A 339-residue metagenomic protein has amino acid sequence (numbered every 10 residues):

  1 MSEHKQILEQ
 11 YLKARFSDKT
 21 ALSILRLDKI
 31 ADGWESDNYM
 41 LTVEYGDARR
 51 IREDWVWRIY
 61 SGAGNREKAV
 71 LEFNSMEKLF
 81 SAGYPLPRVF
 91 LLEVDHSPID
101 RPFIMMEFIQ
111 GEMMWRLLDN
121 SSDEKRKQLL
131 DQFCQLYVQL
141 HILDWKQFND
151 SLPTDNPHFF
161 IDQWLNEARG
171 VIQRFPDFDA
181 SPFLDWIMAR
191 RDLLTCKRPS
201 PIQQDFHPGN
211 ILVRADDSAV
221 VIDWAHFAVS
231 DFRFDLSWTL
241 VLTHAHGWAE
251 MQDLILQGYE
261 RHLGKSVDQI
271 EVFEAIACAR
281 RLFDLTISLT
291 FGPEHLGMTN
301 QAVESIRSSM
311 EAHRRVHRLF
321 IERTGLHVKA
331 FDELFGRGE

Functional and structural regions predicted by a protein language model:
E3-A21, V94-S97, D131, I142-Q204 (+4 more regions): An alpha-helical support segment within catalytic cores of ATP-dependent transferases
A21-D28: Conserved N-terminal boundary motif of the eukaryotic protein kinase catalytic domain
D28-D155, D177-F178: ATP-binding pocket architecture of kinase catalytic cores
A31-V43, D47-I51, I187-F234: Active-site acidic catalytic loop and adjacent metal/ATP-binding pocket of ATP-dependent phosphoryl transfer enzymes
G62, G111, A219, F227-V229 (+1 more regions): Activation segment
D155, G264-A277: All-alpha amphipathic helical-bundle segments outside canonical DNA-binding/catalytic cores that form hydrophobic
R233-K265, A277-G297: Active-site activation/catalytic loop segments of kinase-like enzymes and analogous catalytic loops in related
F283-E339: ATP/Mg2+ or Mg2+-diphosphate-binding catalytic cores that bind nucleotide phosphates or diphosphates via glycine-rich
